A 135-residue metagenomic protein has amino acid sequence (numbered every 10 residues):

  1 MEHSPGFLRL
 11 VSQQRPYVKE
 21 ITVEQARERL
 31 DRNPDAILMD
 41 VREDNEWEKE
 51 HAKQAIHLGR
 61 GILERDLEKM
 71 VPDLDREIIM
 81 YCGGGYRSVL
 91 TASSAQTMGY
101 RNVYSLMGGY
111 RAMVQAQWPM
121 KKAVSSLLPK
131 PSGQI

Functional and structural regions predicted by a protein language model:
M1-A36, D44-E77, Y86-I135: Rhodanese-like catalytic fold shared by cysteine-dependent sulfurtransferases and DSP/PTP-type phosphatases
M80-C82: Short, surface-exposed ligand- or partner-binding patches at beta-edge/loop junctions that are enriched in aromatics
